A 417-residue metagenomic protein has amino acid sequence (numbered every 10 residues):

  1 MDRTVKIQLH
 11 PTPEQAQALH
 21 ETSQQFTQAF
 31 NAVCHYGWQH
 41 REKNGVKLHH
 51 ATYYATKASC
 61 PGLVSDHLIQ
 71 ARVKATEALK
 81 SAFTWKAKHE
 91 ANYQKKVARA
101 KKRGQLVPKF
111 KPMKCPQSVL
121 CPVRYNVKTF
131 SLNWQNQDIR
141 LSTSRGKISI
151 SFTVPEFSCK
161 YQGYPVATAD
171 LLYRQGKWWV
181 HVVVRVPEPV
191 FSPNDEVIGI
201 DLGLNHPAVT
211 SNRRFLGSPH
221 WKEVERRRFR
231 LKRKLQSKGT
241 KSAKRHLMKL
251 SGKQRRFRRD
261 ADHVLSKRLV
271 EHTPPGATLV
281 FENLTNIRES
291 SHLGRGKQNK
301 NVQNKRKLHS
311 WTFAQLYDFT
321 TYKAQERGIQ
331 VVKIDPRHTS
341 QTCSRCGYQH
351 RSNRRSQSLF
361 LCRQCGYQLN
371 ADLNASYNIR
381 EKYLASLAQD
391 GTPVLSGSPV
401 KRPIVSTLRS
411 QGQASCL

Functional and structural regions predicted by a protein language model:
M1-V73, N92-K95: Gly/serine-rich nucleotide phosphate-binding loop at the start of the catalytic core of nucleotide/ADP-ribose-handling
R3-K6, P13, Q17, Q28 (+2 more regions): Positively charged, helix-rich recognition surfaces that bind polyanionic ligands
Q25, A32, K74-E77, S81 (+3 more regions): Residues on one face of amphipathic alpha-helical coiled coils
V33, C121, R145-G146, F152-V154 (+4 more regions): Intrinsically disordered, low-complexity serine/threonine-rich segments
V33, Q70-A82, L373-Y383: Stable alpha-helical structural segments in soluble proteins, enriched in small hydrophobic residues
C34-R41, L79-E90, V186: Long, hydrophobic, amphipathic alpha-helical segments used as structural scaffolds
H35-Y36, G45, H49-H50, A87-Q94 (+3 more regions): Short coil/turn segments at secondary-structure boundaries
H50-R174, R306, S310: Acidic carboxylate diad motif detector
